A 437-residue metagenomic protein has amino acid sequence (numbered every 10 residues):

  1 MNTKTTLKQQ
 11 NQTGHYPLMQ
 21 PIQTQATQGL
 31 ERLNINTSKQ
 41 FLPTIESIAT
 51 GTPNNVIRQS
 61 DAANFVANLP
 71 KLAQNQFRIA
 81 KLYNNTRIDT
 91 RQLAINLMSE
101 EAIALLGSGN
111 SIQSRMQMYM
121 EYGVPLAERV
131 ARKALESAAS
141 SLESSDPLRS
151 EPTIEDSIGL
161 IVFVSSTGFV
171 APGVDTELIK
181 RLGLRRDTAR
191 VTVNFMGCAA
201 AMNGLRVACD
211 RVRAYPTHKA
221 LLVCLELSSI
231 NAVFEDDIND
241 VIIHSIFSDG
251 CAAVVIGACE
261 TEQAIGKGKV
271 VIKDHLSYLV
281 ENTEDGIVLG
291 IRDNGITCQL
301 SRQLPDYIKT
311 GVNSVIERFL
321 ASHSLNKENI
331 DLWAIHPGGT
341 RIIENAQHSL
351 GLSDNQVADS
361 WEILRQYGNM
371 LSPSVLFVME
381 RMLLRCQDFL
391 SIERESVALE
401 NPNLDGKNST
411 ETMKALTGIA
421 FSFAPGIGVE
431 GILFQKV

Functional and structural regions predicted by a protein language model:
G14-M120, F234-T310, S314-R318, P402 (+2 more regions): Condensing-enzyme catalytic core mediating Claisen C-C bond formation in acyl metabolism
L30, S166-G168, R185-D187, T192-P216 (+3 more regions): Claisen-condensing/thiolase-fold acyl-transfer catalytic domains that form or cleave C-C bonds in fatty acid
S47-A49, V164, N194, K219-E226 (+2 more regions): Short beta-strand segments
L82, I88-L184, F195, K327-I343: Conserved beta-ketoacyl condensing-enzyme motif
M118, R129, E143, P147-P152 (+1 more regions): A contiguous, well-structured pocket-lining segment that forms one wall/lid of small-molecule binding clefts in soluble
Y122-A139, S145-P147, V174, C251 (+2 more regions): Short, well-ordered amphipathic alpha-helical segments that serve as non-catalytic structural scaffolds within diverse
V170-E177, L222-I242, D274-R292, G339-H348 (+3 more regions): Active-site-adjacent elements of ketosynthase-type condensing enzymes
R186-T188, V193, N203-V207, L227-D249 (+1 more regions): Active-site glycine-rich loop that binds ribose-phosphate moieties when present
